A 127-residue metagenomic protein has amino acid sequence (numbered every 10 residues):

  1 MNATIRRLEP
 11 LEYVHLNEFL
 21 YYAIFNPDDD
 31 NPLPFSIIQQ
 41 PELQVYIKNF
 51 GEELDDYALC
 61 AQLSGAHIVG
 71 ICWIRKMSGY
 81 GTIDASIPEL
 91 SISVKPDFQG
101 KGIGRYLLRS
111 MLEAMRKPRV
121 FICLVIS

Functional and structural regions predicted by a protein language model:
A3-E18: A short beta-loop-alpha structural element at the N-terminal edge of CoA-dependent acyl/N-acetyltransferase catalytic
I24-I47: Conserved GNAT-fold acetyl-CoA-binding loop/helix
V45-C60: A short helix-loop-beta-strand connector motif used in the catalytic cores of GNAT acetyltransferases and, in some
A58-C60, H67-M77: Conserved beta-strand in the GNAT
S78-E89, Q99, K117-V120: A conserved beta-turn-beta hairpin within the catalytic core of GNAT-like acetyltransferases that forms part
E89-G100, I126-S127: A short, internal acetyl-CoA/4′-phosphopantetheine-binding micro-motif in the GNAT/acyltransferase core
V94, G100-M115: Conserved acetyl-CoA-binding loop-helix of GNAT-fold acetyltransferases
M115-S127: Conserved GNAT acetyl-CoA-binding A-motif
